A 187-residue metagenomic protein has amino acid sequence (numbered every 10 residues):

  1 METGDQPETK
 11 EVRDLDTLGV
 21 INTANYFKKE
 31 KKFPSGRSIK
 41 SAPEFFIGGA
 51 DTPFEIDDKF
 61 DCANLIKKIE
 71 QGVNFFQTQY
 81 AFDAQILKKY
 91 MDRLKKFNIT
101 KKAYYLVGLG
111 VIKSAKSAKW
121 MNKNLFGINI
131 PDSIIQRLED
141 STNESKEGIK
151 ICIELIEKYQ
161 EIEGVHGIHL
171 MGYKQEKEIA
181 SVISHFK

Functional and structural regions predicted by a protein language model:
M1, G49-D51, Y80, L109-V111 (+1 more regions): A cross-domain feature marking catalytic cores of carbohydrate-active enzymes and several ubiquitous metabolic/repair
E8-T9, D58-F60, K88-K89, K116-L125 (+1 more regions): Short, well-ordered secondary-structure micro-motifs
E8-T9, T17-N22, L87-M91, E176-K187: C-terminal helical cap(s) of enzyme catalytic domains, especially alpha/beta-barrels
E11-A42, A50-E55, F97-L155, F186-K187: Active-site pocket-lining/capping segments in soluble small-molecule metabolic enzymes
D57-I69, I149-K158: Short, acidic/polar
K68, G72, V107, I168: Conserved, mostly hydrophobic/aromatic
Q71, I162-E163: Structural motif
N74-A84, G167-G172: Catalytic beta/alpha-barrel core
